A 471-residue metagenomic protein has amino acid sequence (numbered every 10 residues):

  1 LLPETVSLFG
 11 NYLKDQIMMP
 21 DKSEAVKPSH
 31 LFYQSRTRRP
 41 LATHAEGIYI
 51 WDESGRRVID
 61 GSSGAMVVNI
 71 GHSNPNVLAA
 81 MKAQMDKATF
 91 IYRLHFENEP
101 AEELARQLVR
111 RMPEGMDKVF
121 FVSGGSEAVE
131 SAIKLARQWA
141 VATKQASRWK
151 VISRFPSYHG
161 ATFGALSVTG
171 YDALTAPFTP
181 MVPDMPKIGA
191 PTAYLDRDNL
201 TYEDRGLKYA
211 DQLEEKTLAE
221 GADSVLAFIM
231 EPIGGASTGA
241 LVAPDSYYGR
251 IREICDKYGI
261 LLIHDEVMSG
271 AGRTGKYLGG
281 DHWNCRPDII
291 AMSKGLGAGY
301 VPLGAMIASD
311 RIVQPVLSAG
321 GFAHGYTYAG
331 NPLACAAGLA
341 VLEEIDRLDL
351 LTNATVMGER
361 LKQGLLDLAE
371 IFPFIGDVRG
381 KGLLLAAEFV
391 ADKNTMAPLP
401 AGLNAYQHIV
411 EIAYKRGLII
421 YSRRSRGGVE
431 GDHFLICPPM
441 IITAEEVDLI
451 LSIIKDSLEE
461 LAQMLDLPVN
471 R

Functional and structural regions predicted by a protein language model:
T5-I17: Short, Lys/Arg-enriched N-terminal segments with co-localized hydrophobic residues within the first ~10-30 amino acids
I17-R471: Conserved N-terminal phosphate-binding loop of PLP-dependent enzymes in the Aspartate aminotransferase
